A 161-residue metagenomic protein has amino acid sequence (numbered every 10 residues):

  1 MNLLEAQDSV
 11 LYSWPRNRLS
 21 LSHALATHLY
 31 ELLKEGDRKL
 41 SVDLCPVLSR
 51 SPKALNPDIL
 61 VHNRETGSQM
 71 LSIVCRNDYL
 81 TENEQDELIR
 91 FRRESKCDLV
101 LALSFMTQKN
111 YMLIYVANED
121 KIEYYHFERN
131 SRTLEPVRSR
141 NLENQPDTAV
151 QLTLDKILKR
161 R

Functional and structural regions predicted by a protein language model:
N2-C45: Acidic-basic catalytic patches of nuclease active cores, encompassing PD-(D/E)XK and other metal-cofactor nuclease
L29, V61-N63, S104: Residue-level signal for short segments within beta-strands and strand-turn junctions of well-structured beta-sheet
D37-G67: Active-site metal-binding core of divalent-cation-utilizing nuclease and nuclease-like domains
P57-Y79, L88: Conserved catalytic cores of phosphodiester-cleaving nucleases, focusing on short active-site segments
S68-L71, E82, I114, D120-F127: Intrinsically disordered, low-complexity regulatory segments enriched in Ser/Thr/Pro and charged residues
N83-F91: A short acidic, amphipathic alpha-helical/loop segment
R93-D120: Nucleic-acid nuclease catalytic cores
I122-R161: Non-catalytic C-terminal interaction segments of nucleic acid-processing enzymes
